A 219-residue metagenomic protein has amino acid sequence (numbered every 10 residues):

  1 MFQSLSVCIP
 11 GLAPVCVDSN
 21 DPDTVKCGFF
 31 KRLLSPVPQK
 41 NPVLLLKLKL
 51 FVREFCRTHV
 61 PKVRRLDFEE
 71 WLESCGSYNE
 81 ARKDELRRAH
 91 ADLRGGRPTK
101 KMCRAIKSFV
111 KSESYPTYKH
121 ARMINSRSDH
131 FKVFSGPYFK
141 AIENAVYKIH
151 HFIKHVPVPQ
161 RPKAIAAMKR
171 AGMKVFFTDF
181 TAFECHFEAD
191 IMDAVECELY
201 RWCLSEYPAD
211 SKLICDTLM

Functional and structural regions predicted by a protein language model:
M1-M219: Viral RNA-dependent RNA polymerase
